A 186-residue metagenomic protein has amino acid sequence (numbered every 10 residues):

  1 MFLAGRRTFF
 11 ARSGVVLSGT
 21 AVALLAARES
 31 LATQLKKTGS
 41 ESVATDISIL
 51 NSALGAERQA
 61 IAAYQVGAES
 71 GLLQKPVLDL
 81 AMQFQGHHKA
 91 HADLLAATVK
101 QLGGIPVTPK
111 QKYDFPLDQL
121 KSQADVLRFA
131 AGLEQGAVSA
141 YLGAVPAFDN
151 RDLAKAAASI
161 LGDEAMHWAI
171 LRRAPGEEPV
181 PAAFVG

Functional and structural regions predicted by a protein language model:
F2-A4, A11-G19, A23-G186: All-alpha RGS (Regulator of G-protein Signaling) helical domain and cognate RGS-like helical scaffolds
